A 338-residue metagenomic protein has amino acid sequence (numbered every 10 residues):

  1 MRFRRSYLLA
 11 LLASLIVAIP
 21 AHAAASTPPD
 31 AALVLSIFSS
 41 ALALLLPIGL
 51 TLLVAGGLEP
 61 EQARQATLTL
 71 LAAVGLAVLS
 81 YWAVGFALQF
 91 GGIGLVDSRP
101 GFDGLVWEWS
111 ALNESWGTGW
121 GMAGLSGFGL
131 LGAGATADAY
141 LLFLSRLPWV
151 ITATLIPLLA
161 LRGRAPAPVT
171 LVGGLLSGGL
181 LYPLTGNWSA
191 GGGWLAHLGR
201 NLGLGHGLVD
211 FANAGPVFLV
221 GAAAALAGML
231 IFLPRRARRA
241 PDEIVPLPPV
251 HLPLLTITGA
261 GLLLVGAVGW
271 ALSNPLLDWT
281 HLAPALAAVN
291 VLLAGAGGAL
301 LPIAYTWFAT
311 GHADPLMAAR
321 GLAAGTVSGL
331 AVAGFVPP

Functional and structural regions predicted by a protein language model:
F3-Y7, L11-P338: Hydrophobic alpha-helical transmembrane bundles of multi-pass membrane proteins
